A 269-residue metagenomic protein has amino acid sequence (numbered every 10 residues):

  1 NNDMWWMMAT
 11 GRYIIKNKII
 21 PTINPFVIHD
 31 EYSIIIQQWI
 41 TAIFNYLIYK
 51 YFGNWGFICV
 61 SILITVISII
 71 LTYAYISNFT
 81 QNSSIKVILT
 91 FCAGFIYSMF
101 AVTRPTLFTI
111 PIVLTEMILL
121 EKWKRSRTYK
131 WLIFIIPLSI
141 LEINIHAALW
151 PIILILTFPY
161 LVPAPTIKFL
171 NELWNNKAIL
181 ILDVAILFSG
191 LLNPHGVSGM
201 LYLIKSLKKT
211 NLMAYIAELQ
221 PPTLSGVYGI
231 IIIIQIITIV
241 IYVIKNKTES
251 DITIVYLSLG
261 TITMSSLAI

Functional and structural regions predicted by a protein language model:
D3, I15, A147-I244: Transmembrane catalytic cores of multi-pass membrane glycosyltransferases and polysaccharide-assembly enzymes
I28-W55, C59: Short hydrophobic/aromatic helix or loop-helix immediately within or flanking a transmembrane segment in polytopic
I70-I96: Transmembrane-helix signature of polytopic, membrane-embedded enzymes that assemble or transfer cell-envelope glycans
L71, I96, F108-R125, T157-Y160 (+2 more regions): Specific aromatic-rich, kink-prone transmembrane helix
A93-Y97, I118, W131-A147, T157 (+2 more regions): Membrane-interface alpha helices of multi-pass inner-membrane proteins
F100-F108: Short acidic/glycine- and proline-prone juxtamembrane loop motifs at membrane-interface regions of multi-pass membrane
E116-L132, L170, T238-K245: Membrane-interface transmembrane helices that cradle and orient dolichyl/undecaprenyl
K122-I140, K177-I181, I252-L257: Short hydrophobic alpha-helices at membrane interfaces in multi-pass membrane enzymes
